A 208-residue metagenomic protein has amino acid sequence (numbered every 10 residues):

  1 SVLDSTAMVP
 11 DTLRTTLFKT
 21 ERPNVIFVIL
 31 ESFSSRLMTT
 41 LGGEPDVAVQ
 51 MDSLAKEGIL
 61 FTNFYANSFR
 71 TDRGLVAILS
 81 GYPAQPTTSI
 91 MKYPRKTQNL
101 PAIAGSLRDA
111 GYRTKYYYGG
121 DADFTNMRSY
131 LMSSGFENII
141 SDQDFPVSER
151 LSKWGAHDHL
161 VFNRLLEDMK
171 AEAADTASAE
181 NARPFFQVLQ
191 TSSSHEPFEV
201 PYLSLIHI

Functional and structural regions predicted by a protein language model:
L3-I206: Solvent-exposed soluble domains appended to multi-pass membrane proteins
